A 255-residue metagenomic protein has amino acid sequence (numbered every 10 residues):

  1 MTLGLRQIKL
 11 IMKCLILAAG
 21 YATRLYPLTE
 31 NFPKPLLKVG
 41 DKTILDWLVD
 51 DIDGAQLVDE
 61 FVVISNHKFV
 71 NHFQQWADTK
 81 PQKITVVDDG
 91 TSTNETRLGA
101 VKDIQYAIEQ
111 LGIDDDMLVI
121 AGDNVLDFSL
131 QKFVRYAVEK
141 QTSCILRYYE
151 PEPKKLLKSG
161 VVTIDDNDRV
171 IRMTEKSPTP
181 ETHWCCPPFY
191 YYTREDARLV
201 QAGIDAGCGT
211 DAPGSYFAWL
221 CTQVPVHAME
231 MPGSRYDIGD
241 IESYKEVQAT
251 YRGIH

Functional and structural regions predicted by a protein language model:
R6-I16, R24, K38, K42-I120: Conserved N-terminal catalytic core of the sugar/cofactor nucleotidyltransferase
Y21, D123-N124: Active-site metal-binding loops of divalent metal-dependent hydrolases
H72, K102-Y106, K132, S215-Y216 (+1 more regions): Alpha-helical elements of Rossmann-like donor-binding domains used by nucleotide-donor carbohydrate transfer enzymes
N124-D127, R235: A short, conserved beta-strand element in the Rossmann-like catalytic core that flanks the donor/metal-binding loop
S129-L156: Conserved donor-nucleotide/metal-binding helix-loop-beta segment in metal-dependent transferases, i.e., the alpha-helix
V134-V138, R169-D237, I241-H255: Catalytic-core segments of class I nucleotidyltransferases/pyrophosphorylases that form NMP-activated intermediates
L156-V170: Conserved catalytic core of nucleotide-sugar-dependent glycosyltransferases
